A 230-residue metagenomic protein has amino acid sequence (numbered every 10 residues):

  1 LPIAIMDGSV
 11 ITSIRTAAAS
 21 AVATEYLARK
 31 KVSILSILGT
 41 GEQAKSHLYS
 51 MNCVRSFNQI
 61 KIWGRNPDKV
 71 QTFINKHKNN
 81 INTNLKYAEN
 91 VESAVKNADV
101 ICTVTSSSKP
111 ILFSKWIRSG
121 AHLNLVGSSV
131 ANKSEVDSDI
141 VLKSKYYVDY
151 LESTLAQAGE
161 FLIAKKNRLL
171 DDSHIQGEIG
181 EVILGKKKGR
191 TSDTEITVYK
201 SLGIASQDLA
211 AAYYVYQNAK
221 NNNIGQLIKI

Functional and structural regions predicted by a protein language model:
L1-V32: Phosphate/diphosphate ligand-binding glycine-rich loop within oxidoreductases
L27-I34, S56, R118-S119: Short helix-loop-beta connector
L35-S36, T197: Conserved beta-strand elements of the Class I
G39-G41: Glycine-rich Rossmann-fold phosphate-binding loop(s) that bind the pyrophosphate of adenine dinucleotide cofactors
A44-K45: N-terminal Rossmann-fold NAD(P) dinucleotide-binding loop
C53-K78: NAD(P)-binding Rossmann-fold cofactor-contacting core
T83-L169: Rossmann-like adenosine-cofactor binding region
K133-I230: Adenosine-phosphate binding glycine-rich loop
